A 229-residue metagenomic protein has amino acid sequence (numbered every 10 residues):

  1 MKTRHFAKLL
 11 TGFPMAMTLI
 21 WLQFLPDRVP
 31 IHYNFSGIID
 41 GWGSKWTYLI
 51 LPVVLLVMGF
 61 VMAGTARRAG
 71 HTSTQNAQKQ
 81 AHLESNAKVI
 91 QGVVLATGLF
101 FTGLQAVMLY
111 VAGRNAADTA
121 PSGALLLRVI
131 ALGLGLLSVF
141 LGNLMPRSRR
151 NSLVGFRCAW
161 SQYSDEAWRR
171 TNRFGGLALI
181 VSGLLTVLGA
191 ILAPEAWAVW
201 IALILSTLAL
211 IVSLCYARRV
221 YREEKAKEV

Functional and structural regions predicted by a protein language model:
M1-V229: Feature 926 captures the class I aminoacyl-tRNA synthetase adenylation module centered on the KMSKS loop
